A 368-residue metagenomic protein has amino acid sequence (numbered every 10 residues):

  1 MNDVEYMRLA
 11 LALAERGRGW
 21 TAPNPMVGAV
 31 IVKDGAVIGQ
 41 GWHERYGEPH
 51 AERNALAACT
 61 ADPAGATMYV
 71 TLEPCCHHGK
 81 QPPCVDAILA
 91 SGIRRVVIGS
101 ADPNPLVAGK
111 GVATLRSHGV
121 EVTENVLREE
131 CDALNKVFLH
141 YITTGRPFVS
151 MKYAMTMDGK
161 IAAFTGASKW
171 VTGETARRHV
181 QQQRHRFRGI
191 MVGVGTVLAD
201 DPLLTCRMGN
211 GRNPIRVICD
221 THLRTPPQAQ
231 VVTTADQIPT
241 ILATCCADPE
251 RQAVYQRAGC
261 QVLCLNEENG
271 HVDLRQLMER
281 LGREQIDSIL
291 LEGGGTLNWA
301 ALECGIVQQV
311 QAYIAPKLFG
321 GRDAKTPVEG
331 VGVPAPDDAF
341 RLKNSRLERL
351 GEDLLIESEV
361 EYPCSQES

Functional and structural regions predicted by a protein language model:
N2-A22, Y141: Short, basic/aromatic recognition patches
A10, G28, C75, L115 (+7 more regions): Residue-level signal for inorganic ion chemistry
V27-G35, Y153-A154, I356: Short beta-strand scaffold segments in enzyme catalytic cores
I31-E130, I215, I241, C246 (+1 more regions): Zn2+-dependent cytidine deaminase-like catalytic core
P103-L106, E129, L198, R224-P226 (+3 more regions): Short gly/pro/ser/thr-enriched loop/turn and capping motifs at secondary-structure boundaries
H140, S150-M157, I161-D287, T296-W299 (+1 more regions): Active-site ligand-binding patch in enzyme domains
A247, G330-S368: Conserved histidine-centered catalytic loops in small-molecule metabolism enzymes
E303-L342: Flexible, gly/pro- and Lys/Arg-enriched active-site loops
